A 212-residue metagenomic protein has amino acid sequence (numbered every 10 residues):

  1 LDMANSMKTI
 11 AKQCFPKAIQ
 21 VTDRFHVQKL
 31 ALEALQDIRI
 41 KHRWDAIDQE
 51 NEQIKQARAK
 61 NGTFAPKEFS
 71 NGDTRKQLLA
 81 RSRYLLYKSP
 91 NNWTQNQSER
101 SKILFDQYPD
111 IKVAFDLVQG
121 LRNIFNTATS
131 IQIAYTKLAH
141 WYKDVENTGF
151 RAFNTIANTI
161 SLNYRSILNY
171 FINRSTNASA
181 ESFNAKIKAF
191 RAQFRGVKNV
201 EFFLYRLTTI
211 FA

Functional and structural regions predicted by a protein language model:
L1-F15, K29, D48-A212: Acidic/histidine-rich catalytic cores and adjacent linkers of DNA breakage/strand-transfer/modification proteins
K17-E33: Inter-helix linker motif
A18-I19, H42-A46: Short, polar/flexible loop-turn hinges at active-site or ligand-entry regions and domain interfaces
D23-H26, D45-Q49: Glycine-rich loops and low-complexity Gly/Arg-rich segments that provide flexible linkers or classic glycine-based
L32-R43: Short, surface-exposed amphipathic charged segments that create phosphate/polyanion-binding patches used for binding
